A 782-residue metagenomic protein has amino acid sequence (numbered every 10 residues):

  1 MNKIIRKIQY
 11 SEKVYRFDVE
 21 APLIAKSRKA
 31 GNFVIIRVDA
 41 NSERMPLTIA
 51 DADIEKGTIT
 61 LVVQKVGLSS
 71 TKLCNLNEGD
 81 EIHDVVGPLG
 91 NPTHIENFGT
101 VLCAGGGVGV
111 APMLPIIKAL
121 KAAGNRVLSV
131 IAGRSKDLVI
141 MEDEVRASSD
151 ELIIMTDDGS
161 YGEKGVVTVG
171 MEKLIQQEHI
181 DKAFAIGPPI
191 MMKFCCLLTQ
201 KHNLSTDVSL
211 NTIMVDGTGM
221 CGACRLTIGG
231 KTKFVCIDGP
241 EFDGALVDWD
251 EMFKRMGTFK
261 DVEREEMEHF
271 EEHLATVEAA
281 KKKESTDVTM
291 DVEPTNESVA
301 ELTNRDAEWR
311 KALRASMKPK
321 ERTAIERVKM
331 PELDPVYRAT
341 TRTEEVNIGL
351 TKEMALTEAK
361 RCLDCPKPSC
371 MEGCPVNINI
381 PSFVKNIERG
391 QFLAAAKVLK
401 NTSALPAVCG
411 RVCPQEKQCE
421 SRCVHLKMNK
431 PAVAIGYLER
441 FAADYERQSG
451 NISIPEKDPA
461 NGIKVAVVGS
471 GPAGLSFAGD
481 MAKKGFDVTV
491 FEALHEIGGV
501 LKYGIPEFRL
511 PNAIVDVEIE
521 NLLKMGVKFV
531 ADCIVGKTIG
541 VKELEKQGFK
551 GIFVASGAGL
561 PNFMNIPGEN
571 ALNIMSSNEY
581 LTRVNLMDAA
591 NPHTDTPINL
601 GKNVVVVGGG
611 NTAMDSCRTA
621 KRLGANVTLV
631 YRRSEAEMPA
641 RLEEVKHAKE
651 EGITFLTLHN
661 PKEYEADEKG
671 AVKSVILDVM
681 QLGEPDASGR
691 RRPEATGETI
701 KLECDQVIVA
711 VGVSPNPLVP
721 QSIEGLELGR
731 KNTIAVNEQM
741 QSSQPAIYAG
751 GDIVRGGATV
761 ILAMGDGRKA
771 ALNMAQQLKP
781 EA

Functional and structural regions predicted by a protein language model:
M1-D80: Ferredoxin-reductase
L68-V215: FNR/FR-type flavoprotein reductase catalytic core
P112, P189-I190, N211-E241, K360-S382 (+1 more regions): Local cysteine-cluster metal-coordination motifs and their immediate loop/turn environment, predominantly Fe-S cluster
R134-D143, D487-V490, L494-M525, F529 (+2 more regions): Rossmann-like dinucleotide-binding cores of NAD(P)H-dependent redox enzymes
Q200-N203, A339-E358, N379-R411, N429-K457 (+1 more regions): Ferredoxin-type iron-sulfur electron-transfer modules in oxidoreductases and energy-metabolism complexes
A442-P459, V517-K537, P561-L623, L728-S743: Glycine-rich dinucleotide-binding loop and its adjacent helix/turn
N570-G601, P685-G757: FAD-site-proximal beta/loop scaffold in flavoenzymes
S616, I753-L778: A conserved FAD-binding loop/helix module that cradles the flavin
